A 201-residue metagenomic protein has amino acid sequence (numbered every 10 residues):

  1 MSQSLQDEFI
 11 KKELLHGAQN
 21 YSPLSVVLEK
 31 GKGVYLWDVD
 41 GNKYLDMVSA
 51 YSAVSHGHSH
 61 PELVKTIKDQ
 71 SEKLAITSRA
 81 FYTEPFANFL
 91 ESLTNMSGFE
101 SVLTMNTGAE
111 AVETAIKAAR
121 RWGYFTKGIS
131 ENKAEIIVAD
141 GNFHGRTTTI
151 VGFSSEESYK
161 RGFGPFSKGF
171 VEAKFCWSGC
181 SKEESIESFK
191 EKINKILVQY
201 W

Functional and structural regions predicted by a protein language model:
M1-K32, A80, F189: Active-site-adjacent loop/helix segments that line or gate small-molecule/cofactor pockets in enzymes
S2, Q6, G33, H60 (+6 more regions): Generic structural signal for well-ordered, non-membrane alpha-helical segments in soluble metabolic enzymes
E8, K12, T66-D69, P165: A non-catalytic, amphipathic alpha-helix used as a structural packing/dimerization or gating element in enzyme scaffolds
L15, K43-I129: Glycine-rich loop-to-alpha-helix module at the N-terminal edge of alpha/beta enzyme cores
G17, L24, K32, A50-S52 (+6 more regions): Glycine-rich, flexible loop/turn motifs
S25-M47: Active-site and channel-lining beta-strand-loop segments that bind or position nucleotide-derived/phosphorylated
W37-D38, H56-G57, G152-S154: Short beta-strand-to-turn element immediately C-terminal to the catalytic PLP-Schiff-base lysine in fold type I
E91-W201: PLP-dependent aspartate aminotransferase-fold enzymes
